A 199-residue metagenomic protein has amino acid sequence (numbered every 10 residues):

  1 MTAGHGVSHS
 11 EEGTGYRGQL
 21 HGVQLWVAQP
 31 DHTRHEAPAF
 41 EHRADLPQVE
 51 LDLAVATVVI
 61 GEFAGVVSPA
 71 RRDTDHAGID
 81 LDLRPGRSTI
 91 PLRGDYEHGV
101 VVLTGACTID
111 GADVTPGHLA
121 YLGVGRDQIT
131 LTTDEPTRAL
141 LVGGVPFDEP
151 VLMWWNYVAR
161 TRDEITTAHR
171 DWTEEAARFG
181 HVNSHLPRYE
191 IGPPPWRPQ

Functional and structural regions predicted by a protein language model:
M1-Q199: Jelly-roll (double-stranded beta-helix
